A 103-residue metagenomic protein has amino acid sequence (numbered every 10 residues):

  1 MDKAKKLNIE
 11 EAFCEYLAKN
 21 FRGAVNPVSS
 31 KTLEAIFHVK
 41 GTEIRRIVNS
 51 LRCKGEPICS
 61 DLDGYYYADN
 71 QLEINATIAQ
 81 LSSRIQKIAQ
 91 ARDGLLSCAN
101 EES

Functional and structural regions predicted by a protein language model:
M1-Y16: Short alpha-helical segments that sit at the start of domains
K19-V25, K54: Short helix-capping/hinge SLiMs at alpha-helix to coil transitions
S29-I36: A short acidic, leucine-rich amphipathic alpha-helix
V39-S50: Short amphipathic alpha-helical interaction segments
R52-L62: A short, conserved structural fragment
D61-N70: Minor-groove-contacting beta-hairpin "wing" of winged helix-turn-helix DNA-binding domains
E73-L95: Short, amphipathic alpha-helical interaction segments positioned at domain boundaries
S97-S103: Exposed, interaction-prone assembly regions rather than primary DNA-binding/catalytic cores
